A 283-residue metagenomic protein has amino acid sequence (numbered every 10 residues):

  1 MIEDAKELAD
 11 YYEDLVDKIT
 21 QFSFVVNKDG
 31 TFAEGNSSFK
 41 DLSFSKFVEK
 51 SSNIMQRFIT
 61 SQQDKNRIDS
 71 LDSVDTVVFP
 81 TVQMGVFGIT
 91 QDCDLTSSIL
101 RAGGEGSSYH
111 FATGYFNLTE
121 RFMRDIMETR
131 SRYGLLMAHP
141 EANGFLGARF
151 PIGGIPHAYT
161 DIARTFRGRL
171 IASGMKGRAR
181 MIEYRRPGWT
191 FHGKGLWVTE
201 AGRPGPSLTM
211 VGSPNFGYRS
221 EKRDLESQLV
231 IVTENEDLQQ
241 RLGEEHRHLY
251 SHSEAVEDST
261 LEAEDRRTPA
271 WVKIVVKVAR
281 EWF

Functional and structural regions predicted by a protein language model:
M1-A9, G103-H110, Y115-F283: PLD/PLD-like phosphodiesterase catalytic module centered on the HKD motif
K6-K18: Mobile "lid/hinge" segments at catalytic clefts and subdomain interfaces of large enzymes
K18-D94: Active-site cores of enzymes that catalyze phosphoryl transfer or operate on phosphate-rich substrates
V86-R101, G114-R121: A Trp-anchored, charged/polar loop motif used as the substrate-binding/catalytic surface of acyl/ester-handling
